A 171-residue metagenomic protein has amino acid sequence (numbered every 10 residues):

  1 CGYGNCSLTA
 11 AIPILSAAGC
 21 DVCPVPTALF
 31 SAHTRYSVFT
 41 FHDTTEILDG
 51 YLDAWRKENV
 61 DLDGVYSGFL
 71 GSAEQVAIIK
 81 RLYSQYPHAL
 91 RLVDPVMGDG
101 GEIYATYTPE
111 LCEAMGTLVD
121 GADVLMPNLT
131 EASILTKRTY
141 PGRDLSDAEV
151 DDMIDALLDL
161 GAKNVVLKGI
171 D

Functional and structural regions predicted by a protein language model:
C1, T27, S67-F69, D94-V96 (+3 more regions): Fold-independent oxyanion-binding glycine-rich loops and adjacent beta-strand/coil segments at enzyme active sites
G2-A105: Conserved N-terminal subdomain of the carbohydrate kinase-like
T106-D171: Conserved phosphate/ATP/ADP-binding segment of small-molecule kinases
